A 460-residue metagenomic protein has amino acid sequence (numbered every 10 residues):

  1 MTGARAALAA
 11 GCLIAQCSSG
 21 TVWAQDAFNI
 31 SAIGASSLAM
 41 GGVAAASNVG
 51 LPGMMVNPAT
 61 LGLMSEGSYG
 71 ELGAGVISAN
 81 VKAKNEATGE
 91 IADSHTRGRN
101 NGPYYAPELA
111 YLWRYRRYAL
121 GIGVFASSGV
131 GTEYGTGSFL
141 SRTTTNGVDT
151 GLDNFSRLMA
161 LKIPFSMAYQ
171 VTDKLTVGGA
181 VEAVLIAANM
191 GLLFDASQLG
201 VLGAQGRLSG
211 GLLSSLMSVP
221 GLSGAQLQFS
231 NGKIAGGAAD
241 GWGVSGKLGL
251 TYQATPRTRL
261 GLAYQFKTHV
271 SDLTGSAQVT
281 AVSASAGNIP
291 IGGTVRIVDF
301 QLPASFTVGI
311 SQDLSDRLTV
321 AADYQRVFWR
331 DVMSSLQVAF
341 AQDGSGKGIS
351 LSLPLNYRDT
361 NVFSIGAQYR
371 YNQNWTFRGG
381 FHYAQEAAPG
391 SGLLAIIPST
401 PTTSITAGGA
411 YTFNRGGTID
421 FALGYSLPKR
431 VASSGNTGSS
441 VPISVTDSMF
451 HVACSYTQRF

Functional and structural regions predicted by a protein language model:
M1-G3: N-terminal secretory signal peptides that target proteins for export/translocation
G11-C12, V22: Cleavable N-terminal signal peptides
C17-S19: N-terminal signal peptide c-region/cleavage motif recognized by signal peptidases
W23-L38, G102-F460: Outer-membrane beta-barrel porins/channels
A35-G53: N-terminal targeting signals for Sec/Tat export/insertion, comprising classic cleavable signal peptides
N48-V56, G62-G135, F139-L140, L158: Outer-membrane beta-barrel translocator/receptor signature
